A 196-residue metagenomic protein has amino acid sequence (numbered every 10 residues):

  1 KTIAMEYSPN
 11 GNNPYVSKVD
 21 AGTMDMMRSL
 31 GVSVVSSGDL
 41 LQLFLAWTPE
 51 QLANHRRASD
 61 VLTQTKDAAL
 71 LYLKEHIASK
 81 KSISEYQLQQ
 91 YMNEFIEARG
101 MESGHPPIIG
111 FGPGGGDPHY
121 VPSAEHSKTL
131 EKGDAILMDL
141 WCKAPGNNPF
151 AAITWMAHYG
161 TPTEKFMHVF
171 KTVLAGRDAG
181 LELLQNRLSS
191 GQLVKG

Functional and structural regions predicted by a protein language model:
K1-G196: Active-site neighborhoods and metal-handling regions in enzymes and metal-associated proteins
